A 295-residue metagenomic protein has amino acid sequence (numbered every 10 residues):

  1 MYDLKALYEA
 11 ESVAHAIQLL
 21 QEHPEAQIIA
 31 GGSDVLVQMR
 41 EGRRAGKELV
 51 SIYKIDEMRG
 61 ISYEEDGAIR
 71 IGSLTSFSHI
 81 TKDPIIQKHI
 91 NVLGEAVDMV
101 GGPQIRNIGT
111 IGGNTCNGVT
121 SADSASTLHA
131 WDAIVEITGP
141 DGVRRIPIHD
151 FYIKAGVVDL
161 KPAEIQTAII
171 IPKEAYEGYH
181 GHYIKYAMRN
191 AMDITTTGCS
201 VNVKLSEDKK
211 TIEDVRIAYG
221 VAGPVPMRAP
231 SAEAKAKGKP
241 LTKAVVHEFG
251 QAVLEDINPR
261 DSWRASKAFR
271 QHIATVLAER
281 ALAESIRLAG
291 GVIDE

Functional and structural regions predicted by a protein language model:
M1-E295: C-terminal structural segment of proteins
